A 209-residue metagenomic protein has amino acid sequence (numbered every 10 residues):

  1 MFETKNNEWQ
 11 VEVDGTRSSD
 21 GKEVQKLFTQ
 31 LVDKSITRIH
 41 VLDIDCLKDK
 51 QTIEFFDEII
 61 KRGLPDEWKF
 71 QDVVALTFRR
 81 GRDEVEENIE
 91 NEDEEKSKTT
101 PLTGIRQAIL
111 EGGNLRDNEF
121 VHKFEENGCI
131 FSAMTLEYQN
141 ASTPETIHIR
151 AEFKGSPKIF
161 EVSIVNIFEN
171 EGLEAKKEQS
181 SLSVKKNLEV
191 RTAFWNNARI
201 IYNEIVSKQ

Functional and structural regions predicted by a protein language model:
M1-Q209: Intrinsically disordered, low-complexity, charge-rich terminal extensions of nucleic-acid-associated complexes
